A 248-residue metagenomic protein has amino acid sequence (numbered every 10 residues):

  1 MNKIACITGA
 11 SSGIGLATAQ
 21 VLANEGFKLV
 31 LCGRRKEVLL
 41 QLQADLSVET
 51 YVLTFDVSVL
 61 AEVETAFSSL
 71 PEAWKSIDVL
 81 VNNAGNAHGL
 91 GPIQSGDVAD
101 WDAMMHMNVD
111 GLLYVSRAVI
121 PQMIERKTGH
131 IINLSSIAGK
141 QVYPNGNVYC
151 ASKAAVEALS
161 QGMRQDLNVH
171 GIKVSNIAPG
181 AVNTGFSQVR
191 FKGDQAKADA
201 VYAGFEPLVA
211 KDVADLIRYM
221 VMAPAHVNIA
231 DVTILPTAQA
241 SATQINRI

Functional and structural regions predicted by a protein language model:
S11-S12: Conserved glycine-rich cofactor-binding loop
E25-Q41: Conserved glycine-rich Rossmann-like NAD(P)H-binding loop of the short-chain dehydrogenase/reductase
T54-T65, V98: The beta1-alpha1 cofactor-binding region of Rossmann-like NAD(H)/NADP(H)-dependent oxidoreductases
G91-I93, D100-A103: Substrate-binding pocket helix/loop in short-chain dehydrogenase/reductase
S116, S152: Active-site helix of classical SDR
S136: Residue(s) in the substrate-gating loop at a strand-loop-helix junction that position the organic substrate next
N176-I177, T184, A196-T243: C-terminal helical subdomain
